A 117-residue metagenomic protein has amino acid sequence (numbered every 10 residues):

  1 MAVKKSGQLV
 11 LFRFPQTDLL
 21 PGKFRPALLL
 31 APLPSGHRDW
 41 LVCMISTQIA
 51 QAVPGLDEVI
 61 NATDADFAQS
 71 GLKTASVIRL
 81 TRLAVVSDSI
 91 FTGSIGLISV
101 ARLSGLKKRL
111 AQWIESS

Functional and structural regions predicted by a protein language model:
M1-S117: Conserved functional hotspots at enzyme active or ligand-binding sites that engage polyanionic ligands
